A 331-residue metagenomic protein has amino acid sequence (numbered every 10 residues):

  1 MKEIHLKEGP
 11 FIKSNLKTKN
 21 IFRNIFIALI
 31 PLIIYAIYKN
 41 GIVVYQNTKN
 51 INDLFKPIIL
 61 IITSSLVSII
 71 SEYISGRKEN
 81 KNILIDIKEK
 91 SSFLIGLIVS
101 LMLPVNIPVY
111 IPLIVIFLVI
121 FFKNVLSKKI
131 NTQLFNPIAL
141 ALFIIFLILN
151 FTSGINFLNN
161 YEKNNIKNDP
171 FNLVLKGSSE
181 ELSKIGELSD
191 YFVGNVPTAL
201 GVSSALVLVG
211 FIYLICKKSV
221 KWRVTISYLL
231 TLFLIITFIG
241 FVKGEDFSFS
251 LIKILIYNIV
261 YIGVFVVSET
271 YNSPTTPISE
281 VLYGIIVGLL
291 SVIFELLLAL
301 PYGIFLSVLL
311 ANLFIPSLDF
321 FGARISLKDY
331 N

Functional and structural regions predicted by a protein language model:
M1-I69, Y73, L327-N331: N-terminal signal-anchor module of multipass membrane proteins
K7-I12, S68-N82, I120-N131, L208-K218 (+1 more regions): C-terminal ends of transmembrane helices
N50-L66, N106-V115, Y191-A205, F247-I259: Structural signature of hydrophobic alpha-helical transmembrane segments
I83, I87-K163: A generic, well-ordered mixed alpha/beta core segment in the N-terminal half of proteins
S91-L101, A139-S153, T231-I239, N258-F265 (+2 more regions): Small-residue-rich segments of transmembrane alpha-helices in multi-pass membrane proteins, especially helix faces
N131-G210: Long hydrophobic alpha-helical segments that form multi-pass transmembrane helix bundles in integral membrane proteins
L134-A139, L251-I259, E280-L282, L298-L309: Loop-to-transmembrane alpha-helix initiation sites
S204-A205, C216-S248: Conserved mixed alpha/beta catalytic, RNA-binding, or beta-rich assembly cores of soluble enzyme, regulatory
